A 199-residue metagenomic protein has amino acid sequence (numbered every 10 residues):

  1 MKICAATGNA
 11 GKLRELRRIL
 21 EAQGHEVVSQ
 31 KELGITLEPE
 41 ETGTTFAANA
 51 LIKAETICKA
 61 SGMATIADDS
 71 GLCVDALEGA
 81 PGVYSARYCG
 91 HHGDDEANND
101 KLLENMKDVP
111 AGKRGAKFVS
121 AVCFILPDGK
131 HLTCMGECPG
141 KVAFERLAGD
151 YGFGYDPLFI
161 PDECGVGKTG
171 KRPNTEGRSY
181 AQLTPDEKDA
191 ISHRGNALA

Functional and structural regions predicted by a protein language model:
K2-C4, A10-A199: Anionic-ligand binding patches
